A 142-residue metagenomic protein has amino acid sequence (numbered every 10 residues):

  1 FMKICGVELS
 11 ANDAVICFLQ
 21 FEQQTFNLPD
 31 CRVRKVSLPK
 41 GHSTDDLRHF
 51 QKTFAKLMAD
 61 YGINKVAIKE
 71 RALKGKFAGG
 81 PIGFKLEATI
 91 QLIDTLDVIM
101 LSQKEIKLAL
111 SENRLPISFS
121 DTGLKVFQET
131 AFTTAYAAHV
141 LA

Functional and structural regions predicted by a protein language model:
K3-I4, A11-A142: Phosphate- and other anionic-substrate recognition elements at nucleic-acid/protein interfaces
